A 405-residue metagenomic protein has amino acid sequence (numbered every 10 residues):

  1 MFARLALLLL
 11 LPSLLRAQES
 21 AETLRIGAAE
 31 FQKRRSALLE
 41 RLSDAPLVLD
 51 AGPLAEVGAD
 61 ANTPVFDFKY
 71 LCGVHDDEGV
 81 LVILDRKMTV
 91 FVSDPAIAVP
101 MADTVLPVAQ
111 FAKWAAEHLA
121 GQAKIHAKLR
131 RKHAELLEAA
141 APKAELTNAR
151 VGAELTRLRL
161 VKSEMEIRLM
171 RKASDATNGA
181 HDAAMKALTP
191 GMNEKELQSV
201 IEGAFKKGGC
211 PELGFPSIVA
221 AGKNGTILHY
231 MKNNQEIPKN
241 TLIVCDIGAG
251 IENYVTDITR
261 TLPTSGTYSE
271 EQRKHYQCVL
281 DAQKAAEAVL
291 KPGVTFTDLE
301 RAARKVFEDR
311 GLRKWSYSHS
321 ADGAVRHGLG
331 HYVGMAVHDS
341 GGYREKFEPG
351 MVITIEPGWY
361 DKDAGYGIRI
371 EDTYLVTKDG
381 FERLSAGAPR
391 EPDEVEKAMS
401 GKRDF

Functional and structural regions predicted by a protein language model:
M1-L8: Sec-dependent signal peptide recognition, specifically the positively charged N-region followed immediately by
L8-A17: Hydrophobic h-region of N-terminal signal peptides that target proteins for export in Gram-negative bacteria
A17-F405: Active-site neighborhoods and metal-handling regions in enzymes and metal-associated proteins
